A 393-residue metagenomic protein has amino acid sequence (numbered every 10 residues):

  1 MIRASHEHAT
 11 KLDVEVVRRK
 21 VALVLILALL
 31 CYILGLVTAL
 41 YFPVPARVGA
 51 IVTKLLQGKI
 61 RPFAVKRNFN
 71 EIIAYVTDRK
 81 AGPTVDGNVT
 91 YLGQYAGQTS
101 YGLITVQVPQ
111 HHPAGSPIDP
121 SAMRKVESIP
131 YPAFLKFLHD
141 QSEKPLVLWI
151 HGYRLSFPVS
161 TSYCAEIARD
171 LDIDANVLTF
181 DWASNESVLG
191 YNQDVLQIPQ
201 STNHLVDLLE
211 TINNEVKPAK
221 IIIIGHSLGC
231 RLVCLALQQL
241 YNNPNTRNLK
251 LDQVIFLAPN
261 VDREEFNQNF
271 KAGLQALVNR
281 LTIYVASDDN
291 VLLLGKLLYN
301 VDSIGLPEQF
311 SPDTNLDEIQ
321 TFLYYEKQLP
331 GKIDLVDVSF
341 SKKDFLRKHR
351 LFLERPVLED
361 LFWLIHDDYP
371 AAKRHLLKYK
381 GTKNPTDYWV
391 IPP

Functional and structural regions predicted by a protein language model:
M1-R18: N-terminal Lys/Arg-rich, disordered targeting/topogenic segments
L23-T38: Hydrophobic membrane-insertion alpha-helices, especially the h-region of bacterial N-terminal signal peptides
A39-S142, T161-E166, D170-V177, D181-K220 (+2 more regions): Lipolytic serine-hydrolase domain surface
P145: Alpha/beta-hydrolase fold active-site loops
L148-G152, H226, A258: The conserved beta1-alpha1 loop
G152-Y153, V195: Flexible, glycine/proline-enriched loop segments at strand-loop-helix junctions that form or flank small-ligand binding
R154-S160: Short substrate-entry loop that stabilizes the transition state in hydrolases
L205, G225, G229, V233: Gly/Ala-rich beta-loop-alpha elbow adjacent to hydrolase catalytic centers
